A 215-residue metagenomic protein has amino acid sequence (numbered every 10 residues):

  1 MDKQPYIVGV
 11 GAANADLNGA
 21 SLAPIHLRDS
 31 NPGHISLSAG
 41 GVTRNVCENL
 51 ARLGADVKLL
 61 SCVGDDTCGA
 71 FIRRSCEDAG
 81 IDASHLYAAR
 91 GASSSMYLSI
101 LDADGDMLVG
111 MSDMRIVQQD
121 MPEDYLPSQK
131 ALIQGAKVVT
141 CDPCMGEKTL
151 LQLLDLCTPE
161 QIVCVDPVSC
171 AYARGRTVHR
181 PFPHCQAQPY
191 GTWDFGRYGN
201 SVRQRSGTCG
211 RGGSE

Functional and structural regions predicted by a protein language model:
M1-I81, Y97: Glycine-rich phosphate/adenosyl-contacting loop at the front of the ribokinase-like
Y6, K137-V138, H184: Structural motif
V8, T140, I162-V165: Structural detector of well-ordered beta-strand residues that form the stable sheet scaffold of enzyme domains
L60-D65, A83-S94, V168-S169: Beta-strand->loop->alpha-helix junctions that form or flank phosphate-binding loops in nucleotide-handling enzymes
A88-A89, S99-V138, P143: Conserved phosphate-binding/catalytic loop of the ribokinase/pfkB sugar-kinase fold
Q118-Q129, K148, D166-A173: Active-site glycine-rich loop that binds ribose-phosphate moieties when present
L154, T158-E215: Conserved phosphate/ATP/ADP-binding segment of small-molecule kinases
